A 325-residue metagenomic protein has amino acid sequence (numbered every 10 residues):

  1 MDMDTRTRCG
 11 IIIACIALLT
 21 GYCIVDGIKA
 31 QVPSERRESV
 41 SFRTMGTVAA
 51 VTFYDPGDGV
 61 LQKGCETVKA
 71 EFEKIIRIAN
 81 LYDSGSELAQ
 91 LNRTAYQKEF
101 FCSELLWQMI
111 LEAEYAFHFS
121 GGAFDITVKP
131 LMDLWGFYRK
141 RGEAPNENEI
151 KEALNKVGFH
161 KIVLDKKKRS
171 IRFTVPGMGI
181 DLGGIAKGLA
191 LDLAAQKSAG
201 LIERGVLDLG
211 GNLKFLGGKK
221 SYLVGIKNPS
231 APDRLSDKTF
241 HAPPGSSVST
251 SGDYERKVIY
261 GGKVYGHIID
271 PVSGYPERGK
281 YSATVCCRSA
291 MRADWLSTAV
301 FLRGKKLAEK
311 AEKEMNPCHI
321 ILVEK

Functional and structural regions predicted by a protein language model:
D2-K325: Mature catalytic core of soluble alpha/beta enzymes
